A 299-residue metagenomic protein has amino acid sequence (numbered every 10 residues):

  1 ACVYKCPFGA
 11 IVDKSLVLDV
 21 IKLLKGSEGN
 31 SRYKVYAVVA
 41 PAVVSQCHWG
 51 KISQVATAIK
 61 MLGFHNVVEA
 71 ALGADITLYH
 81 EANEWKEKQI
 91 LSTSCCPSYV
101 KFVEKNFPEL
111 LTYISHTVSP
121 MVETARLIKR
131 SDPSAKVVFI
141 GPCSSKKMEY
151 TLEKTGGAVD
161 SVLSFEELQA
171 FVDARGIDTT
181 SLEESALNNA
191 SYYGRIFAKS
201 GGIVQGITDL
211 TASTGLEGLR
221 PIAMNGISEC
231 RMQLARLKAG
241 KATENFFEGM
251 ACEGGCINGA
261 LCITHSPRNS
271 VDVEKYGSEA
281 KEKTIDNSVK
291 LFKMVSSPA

Functional and structural regions predicted by a protein language model:
A1-G9, A251-C256: Cysteine-centered iron-sulfur cluster-binding motifs in ferredoxin-type domains/subunits of redox enzymes
D13-A299: Iron-sulfur-associated redox domains of electron-transfer enzymes in respiratory and anaerobic energy metabolism
